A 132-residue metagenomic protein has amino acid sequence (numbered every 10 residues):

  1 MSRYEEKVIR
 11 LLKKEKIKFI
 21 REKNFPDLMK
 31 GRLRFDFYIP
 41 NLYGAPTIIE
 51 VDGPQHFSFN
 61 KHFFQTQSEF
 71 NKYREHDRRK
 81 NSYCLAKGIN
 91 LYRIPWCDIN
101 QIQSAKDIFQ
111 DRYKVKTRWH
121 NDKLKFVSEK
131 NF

Functional and structural regions predicted by a protein language model:
M1-F132: Nucleic-acid endo/exonuclease domains
